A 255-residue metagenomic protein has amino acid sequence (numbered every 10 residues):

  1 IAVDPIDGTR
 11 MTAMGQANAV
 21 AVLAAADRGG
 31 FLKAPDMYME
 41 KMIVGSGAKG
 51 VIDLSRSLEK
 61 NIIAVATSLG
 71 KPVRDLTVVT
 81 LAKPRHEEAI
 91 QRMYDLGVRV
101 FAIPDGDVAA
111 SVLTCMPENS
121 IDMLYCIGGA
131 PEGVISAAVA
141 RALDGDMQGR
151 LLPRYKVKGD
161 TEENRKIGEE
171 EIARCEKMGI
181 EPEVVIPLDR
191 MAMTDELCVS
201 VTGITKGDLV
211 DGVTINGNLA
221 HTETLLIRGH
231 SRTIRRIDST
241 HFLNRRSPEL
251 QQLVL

Functional and structural regions predicted by a protein language model:
I1-D7, M11-G30: DPxDG-like acidic metal-binding loop motif
A2-V3, V22, D122-L124, C198: Short glycine-aspartate micro-motif
D4, A13-Q16, I43, S68-V73 (+4 more regions): Solvent-exposed alpha-helices and their adjacent loops that cap or buttress functional pockets in soluble metabolic
M14-Q16, L23, P35-M37, E88-Y94 (+3 more regions): Short acidic, glycine/serine/threonine-rich loops at helix termini
V22, D27-A102, D195, G207-L209 (+1 more regions): Acidic beta-strand-loop-alpha-helix segment within the catalytic core of divalent metal-dependent phosphate-processing
K41-G50, A142-G145, G149-L255: Anaerobic metallocofactor- and corrinoid-dependent redox/one-carbon enzyme cores, especially those from methanogenesis
R85, P104-S111: Short acidic loop-to-helix transition motifs that present clustered carboxylates
D107, P117-R150: Glycine-rich phosphate-binding loop
